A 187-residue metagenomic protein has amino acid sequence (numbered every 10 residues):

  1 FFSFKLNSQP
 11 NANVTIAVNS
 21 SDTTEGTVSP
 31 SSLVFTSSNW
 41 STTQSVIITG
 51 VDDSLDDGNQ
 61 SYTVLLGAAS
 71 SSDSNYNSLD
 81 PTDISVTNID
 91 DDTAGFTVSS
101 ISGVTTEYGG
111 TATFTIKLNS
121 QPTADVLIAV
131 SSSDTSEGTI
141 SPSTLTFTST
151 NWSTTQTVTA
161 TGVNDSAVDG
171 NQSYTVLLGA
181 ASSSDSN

Functional and structural regions predicted by a protein language model:
F1-N187: Short boundary segments that mark the start of a structured unit
